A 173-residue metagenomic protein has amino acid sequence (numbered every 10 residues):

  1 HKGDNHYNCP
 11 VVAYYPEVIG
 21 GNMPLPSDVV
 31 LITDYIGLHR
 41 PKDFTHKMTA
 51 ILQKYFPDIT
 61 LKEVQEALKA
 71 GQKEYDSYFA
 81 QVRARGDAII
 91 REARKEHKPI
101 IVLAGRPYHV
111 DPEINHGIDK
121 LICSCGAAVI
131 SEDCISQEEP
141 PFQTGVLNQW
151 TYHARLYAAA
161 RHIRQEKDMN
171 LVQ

Functional and structural regions predicted by a protein language model:
H1-Q173: An N-terminal assembly and electron-transfer interface module characteristic of large anaerobic redox and radical
